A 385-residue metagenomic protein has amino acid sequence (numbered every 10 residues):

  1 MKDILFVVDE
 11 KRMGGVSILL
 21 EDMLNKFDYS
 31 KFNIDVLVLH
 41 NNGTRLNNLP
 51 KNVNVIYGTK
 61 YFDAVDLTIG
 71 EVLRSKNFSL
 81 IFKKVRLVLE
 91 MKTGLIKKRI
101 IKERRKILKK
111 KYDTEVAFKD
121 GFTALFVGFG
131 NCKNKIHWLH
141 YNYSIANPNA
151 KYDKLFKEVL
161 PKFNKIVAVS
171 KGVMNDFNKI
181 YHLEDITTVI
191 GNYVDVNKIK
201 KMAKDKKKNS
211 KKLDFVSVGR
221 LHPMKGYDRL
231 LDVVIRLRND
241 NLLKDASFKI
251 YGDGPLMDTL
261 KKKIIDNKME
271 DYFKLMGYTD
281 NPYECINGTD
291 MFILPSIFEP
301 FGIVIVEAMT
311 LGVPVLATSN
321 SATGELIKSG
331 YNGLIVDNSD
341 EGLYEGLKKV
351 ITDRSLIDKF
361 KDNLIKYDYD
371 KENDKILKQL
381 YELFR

Functional and structural regions predicted by a protein language model:
G14-D22, L213-R238, P255-K261: A conserved mid-protein helix/loop that constitutes part of the nucleotide-sugar donor-binding site
H137-H140, P161-K201: Donor nucleotide-sugar binding/catalytic pocket of nucleotide-sugar-dependent glycosyltransferases
K261-G277: Nucleotide-activated donor-binding/catalytic signature segment of Leloir-type glycosyltransferases, i.e., the conserved
Y278, I297: Aromatic "clamp/platform" in nucleotide-sugar-dependent glycosyltransferases that forms part of the donor/acceptor
V306-E307, S319-G330, L334-I335: Short acidic/histidine- and often glycine-rich active-site loop of Leloir-type glycosyltransferases that engages
P314-A317: Short hydrophobic beta-strand element within catalytic cores of glycosyltransferases and related nucleotide-activated
S329-G330, L334-D340, K349-R354: Conserved acidic donor-binding segment of nucleotide-sugar-dependent glycosyltransferases
G342, L356-K371, E382: A short, well-ordered alpha-helix in the C-terminal region of glycosyltransferases
